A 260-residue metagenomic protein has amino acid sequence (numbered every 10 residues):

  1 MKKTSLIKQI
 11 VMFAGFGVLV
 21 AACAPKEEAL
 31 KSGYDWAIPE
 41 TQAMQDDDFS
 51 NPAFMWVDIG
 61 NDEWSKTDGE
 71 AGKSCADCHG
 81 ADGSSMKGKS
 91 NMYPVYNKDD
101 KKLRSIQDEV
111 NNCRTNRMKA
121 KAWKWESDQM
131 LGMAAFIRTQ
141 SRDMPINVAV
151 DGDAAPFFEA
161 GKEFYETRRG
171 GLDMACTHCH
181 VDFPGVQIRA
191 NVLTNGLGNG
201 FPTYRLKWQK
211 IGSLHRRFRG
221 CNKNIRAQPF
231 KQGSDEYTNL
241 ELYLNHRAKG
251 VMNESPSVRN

Functional and structural regions predicted by a protein language model:
K2-W56, S84, P94-K162, G185 (+3 more regions): Post-cleavage N-terminal segment of exported redox proteins
D48-D77: N-terminal, post-signal-peptide region of Sec/Tat-exported proteins
W64, F164-Y165: Conserved short C-terminal alpha-helix that flanks the catalytic cleft of nucleotide-sugar-dependent
T67-D68, R168-G170: Short coil/turn linking the two alpha-helices of tandem helical-hairpin repeats
A71-G83, M133, G161, G171-F183 (+2 more regions): The canonical Cys-X-X-Cys-His
G72, K124-S127, D173, S234: Non-catalytic, surface-exposed connector residues within folded enzymatic/regulatory domains
M86-Y93, I188-T194: Short cysteine/histidine-rich zinc-coordinating motifs and their immediately flanking basic loops
T177-Y204, I211: An amphipathic alpha-helical core segment
